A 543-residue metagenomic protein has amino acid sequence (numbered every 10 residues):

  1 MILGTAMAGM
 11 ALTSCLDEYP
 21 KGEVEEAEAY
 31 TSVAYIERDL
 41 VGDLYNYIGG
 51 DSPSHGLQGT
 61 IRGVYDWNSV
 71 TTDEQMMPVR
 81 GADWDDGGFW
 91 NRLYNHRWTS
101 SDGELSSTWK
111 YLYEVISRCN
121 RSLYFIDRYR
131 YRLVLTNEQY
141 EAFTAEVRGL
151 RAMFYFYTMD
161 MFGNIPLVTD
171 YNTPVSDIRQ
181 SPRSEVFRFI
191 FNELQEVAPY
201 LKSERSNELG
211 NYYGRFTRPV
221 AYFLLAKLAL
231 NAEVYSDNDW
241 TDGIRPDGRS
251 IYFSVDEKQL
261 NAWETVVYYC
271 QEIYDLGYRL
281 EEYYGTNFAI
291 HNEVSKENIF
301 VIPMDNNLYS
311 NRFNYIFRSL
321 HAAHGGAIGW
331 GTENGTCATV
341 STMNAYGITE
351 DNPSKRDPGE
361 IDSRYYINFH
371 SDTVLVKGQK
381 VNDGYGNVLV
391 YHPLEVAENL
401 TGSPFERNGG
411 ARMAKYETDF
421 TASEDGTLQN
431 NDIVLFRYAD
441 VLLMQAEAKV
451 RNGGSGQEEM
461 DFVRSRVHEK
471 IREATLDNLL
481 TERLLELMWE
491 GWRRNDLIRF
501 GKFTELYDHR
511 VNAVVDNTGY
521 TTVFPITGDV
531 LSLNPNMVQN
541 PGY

Functional and structural regions predicted by a protein language model:
S14-S69, Y94, D247, L533-Y543: Membrane-proximal, proline-rich intrinsically disordered regions
C15-L16, L112-V115, F189-F191, Y212 (+7 more regions): Long, intrinsically disordered, low-complexity segments
A27, H55-P78, V168-Y171, L201-V220 (+3 more regions): Short, surface-exposed recognition loops and adjoining beta-strand edges that mediate ligand/DNA contacts, enriched
A34-G56, R80-F162, P174-G210, G410-I433 (+3 more regions): Conserved, well-structured interaction surfaces
G50, N287-H291, S295-L394: Glycine-rich, aromatic-lined ligand/substrate-binding cores of catalytic and carbohydrate-binding domains
F89-W90, Y94, P353-F436: Flexible, polar/acidic helix-loop-strand segments at domain edges
